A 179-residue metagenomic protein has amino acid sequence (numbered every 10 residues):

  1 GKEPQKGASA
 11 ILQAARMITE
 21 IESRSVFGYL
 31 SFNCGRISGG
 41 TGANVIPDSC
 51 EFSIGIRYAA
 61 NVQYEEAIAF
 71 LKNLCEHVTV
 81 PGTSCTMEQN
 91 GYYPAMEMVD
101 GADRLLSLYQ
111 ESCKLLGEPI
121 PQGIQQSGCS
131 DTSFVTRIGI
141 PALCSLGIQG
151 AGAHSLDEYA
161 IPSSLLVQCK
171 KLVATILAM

Functional and structural regions predicted by a protein language model:
G1-M179: Metal-dependent amide/peptide-bond hydrolase catalytic core, centered on the "pita-bread" metallohydrolase fold
